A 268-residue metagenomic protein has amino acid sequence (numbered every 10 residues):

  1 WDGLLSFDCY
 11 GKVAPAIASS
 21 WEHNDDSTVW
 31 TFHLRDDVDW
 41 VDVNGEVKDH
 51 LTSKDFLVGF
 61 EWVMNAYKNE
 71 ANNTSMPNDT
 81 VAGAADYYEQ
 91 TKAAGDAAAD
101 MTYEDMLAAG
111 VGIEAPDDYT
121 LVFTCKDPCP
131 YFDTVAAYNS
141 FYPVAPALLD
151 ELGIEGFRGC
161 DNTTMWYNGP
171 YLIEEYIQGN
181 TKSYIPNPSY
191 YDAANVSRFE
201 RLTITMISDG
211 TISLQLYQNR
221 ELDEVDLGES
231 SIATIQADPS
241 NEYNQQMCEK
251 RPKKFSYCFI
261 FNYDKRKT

Functional and structural regions predicted by a protein language model:
W1-D25, W166-Y167: N-terminal lobe/hinge region of extracytoplasmic solute-binding protein
C9, R35-N69, N162-M165, P170-T268: Extracytoplasmic/periplasmic ligand-capture domains
I17, N44-V47, F132-P143, I260-N262: A structural "hinge/loop" feature
W21, G110-I113: Beta-strand-rich interaction surfaces with strong enrichment in secreted/lumenal proteins
N24-D26, A115-D117: Residue-level recognition of beta-strand termini and adjacent short loop/turns
E70-A109, N162, R266-T268: Surface-exposed intrinsically disordered loops and tails
A97-G110, D117-T120, T124-S197, R201: Gly/Pro-rich hinge or "lid" segments in bacterial periplasmic/extracellular proteins
